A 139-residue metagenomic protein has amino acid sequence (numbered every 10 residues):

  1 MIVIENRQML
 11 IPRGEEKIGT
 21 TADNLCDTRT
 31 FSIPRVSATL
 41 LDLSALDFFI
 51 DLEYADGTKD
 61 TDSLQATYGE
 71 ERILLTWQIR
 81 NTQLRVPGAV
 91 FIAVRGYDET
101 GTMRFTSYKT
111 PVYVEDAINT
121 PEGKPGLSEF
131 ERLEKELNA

Functional and structural regions predicted by a protein language model:
M1-P121: N-terminal assembly/attachment segments of tailed bacteriophage virion structural proteins
P121-A139: Compositionally biased low-complexity segments at domain edges in trafficked proteins and select soluble regulators
